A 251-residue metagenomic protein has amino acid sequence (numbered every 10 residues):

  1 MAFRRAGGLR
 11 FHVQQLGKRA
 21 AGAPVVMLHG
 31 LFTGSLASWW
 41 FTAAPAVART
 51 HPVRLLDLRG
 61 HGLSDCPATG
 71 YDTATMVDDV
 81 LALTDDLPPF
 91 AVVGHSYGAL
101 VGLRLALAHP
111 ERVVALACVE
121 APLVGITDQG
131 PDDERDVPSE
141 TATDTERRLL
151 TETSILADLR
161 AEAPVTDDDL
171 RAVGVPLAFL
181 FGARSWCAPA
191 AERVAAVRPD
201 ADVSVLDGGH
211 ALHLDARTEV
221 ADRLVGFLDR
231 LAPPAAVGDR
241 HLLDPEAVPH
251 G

Functional and structural regions predicted by a protein language model:
M1-R10: N-terminal cap/lid segment of alpha/beta-hydrolase-fold proteins
L9-L63: Conserved HGGG/HGGXW glycine-rich cap/lid loop of the alpha/beta-hydrolase fold
A37-W39, S64-T69, D128-Q129, A190-A191: Conserved catalytic-core motifs of eukaryotic protein kinase domains, centered on the activation segment
A44, L177-G208: Conserved loop-alpha-helix segment in the C-terminal half of the alpha/beta-hydrolase fold that carries the catalytic
P45, R54-V93, D222: Active-site loop/oxyanion-hole signature of alpha/beta-hydrolase fold enzymes
P89-T127: Conserved hydrolase catalytic core segment
S139-L177, A183-W186: Hydrophobic, aromatic-rich cap/lid helix
G209-A221: Catalytic histidine-centered segment of alpha/beta-hydrolase-like enzymes
